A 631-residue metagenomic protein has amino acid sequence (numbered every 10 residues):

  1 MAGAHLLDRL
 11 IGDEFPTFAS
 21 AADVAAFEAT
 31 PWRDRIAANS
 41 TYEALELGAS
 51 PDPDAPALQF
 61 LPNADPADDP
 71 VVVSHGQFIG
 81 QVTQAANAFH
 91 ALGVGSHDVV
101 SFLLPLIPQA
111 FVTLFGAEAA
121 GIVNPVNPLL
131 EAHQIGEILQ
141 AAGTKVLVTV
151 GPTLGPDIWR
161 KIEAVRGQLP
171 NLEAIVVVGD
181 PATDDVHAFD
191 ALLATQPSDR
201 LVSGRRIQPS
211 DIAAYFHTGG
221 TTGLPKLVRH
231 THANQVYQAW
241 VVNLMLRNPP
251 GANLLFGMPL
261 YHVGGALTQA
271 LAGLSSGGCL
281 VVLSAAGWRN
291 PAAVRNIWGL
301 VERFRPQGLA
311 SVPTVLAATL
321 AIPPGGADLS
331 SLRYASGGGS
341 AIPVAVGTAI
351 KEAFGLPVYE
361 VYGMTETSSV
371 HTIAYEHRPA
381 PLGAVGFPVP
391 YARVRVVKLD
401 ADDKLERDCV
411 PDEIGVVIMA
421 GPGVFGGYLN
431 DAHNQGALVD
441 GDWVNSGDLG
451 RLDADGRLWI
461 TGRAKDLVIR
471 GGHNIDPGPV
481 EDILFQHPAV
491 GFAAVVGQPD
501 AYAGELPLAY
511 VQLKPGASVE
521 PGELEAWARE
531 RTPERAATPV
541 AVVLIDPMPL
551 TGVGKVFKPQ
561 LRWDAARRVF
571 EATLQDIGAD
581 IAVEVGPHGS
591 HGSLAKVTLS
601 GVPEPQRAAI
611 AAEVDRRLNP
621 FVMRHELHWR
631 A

Functional and structural regions predicted by a protein language model:
M1-D13, G121-A191, R624-W629: Structural core segment of the AMP-binding/adenylate-forming
A37, D54-I107, F111-L114, E131-G136 (+2 more regions): Conserved AMP-binding/adenylate-forming core of the ANL superfamily
A38, P53-P56, V177-T183, A194-H217 (+2 more regions): Conserved pre-ATP/AMP-binding loop-to-beta segment of ANL
V72-G76, A213-Y237: Conserved AMP-binding A3 loop
E118, V236-N253, Y261-Q307, I322: Conserved AMP-binding/adenylation subdomain of ANL enzymes
L130-Q140, L147-G151, E302, G421 (+6 more regions): AMP-binding/adenylate-forming catalytic core of the ANL superfamily
T149-E163, L283-G287, E302-A349, P357-T367 (+2 more regions): Adenylate-forming
L283, R333-A335, I342-V361, T365-L458 (+3 more regions): Conserved AMP-binding/adenylate-forming
